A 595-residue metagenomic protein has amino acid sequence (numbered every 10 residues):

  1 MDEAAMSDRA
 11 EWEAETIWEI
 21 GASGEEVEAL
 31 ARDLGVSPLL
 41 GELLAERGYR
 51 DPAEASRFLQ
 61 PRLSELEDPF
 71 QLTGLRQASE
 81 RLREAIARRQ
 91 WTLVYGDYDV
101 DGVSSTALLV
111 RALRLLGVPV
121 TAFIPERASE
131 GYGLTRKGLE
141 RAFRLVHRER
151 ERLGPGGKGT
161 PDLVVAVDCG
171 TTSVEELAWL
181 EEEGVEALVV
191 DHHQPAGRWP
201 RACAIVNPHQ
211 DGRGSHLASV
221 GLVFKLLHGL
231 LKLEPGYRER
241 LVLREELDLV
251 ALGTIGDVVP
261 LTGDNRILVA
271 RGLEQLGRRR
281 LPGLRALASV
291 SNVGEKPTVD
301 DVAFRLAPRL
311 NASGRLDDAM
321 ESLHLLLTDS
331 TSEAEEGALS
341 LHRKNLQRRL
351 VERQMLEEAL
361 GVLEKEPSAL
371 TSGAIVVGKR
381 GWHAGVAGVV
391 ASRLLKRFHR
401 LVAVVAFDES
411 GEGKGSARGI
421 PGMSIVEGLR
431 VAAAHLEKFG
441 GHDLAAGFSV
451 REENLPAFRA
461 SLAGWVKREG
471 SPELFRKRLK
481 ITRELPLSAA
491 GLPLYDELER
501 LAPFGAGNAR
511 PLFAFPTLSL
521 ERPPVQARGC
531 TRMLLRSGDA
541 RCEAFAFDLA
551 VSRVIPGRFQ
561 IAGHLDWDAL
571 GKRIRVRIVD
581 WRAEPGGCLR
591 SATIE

Functional and structural regions predicted by a protein language model:
D2-A22: N-terminal amphipathic/basic leader segments beginning at the initiator methionine
E19-I20, V189, I205-N207, A251 (+5 more regions): Structural signal for conserved beta-strand scaffold positions within catalytic alpha/beta enzyme cores
I20-L163, E183-G184, K232-E453, A457 (+2 more regions): Hydrophobic helix-and-loop "lid/oligomerization" segment in the mid-to-C-terminal part of catalytic domains
E80, E84-Q90, G263, E333-V377 (+3 more regions): Mid-to-C-terminal polyanion-binding domains and interfaces
D99, S129-G131, A166-T172, R213 (+1 more regions): Acidic, metal-coordinating catalytic cores used for nucleic-acid/nucleotide bond scission and strand-transfer chemistry
E140-F143, H147-H216, V220-G236: Active-site cavity-forming subdomains of large catalytic enzyme subunits
E175-L180, I375, V390, P493 (+1 more regions): A short acidic, amphipathic alpha-helical/loop segment
G221, G388, S392, I561: Short alpha-helical basic/polar micro-motif
